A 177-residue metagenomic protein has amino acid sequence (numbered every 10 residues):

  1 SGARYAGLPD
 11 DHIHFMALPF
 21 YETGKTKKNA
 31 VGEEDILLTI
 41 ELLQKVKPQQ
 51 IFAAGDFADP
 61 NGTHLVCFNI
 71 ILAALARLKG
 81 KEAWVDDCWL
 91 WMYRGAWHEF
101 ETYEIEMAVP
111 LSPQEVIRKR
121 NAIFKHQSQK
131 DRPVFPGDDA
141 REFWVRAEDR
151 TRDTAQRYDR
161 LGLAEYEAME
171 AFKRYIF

Functional and structural regions predicted by a protein language model:
S1-F177: Metal-dependent de-N-acetylase/amidase catalytic core
